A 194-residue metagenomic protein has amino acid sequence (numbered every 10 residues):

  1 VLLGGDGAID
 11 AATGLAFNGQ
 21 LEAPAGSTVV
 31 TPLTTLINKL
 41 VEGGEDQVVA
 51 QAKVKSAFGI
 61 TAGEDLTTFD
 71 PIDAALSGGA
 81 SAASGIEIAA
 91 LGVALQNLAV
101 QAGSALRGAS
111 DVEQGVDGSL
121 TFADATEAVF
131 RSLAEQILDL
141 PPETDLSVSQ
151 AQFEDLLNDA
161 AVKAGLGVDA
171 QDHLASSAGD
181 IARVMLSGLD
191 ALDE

Functional and structural regions predicted by a protein language model:
V1-E194: Feature for extracytoplasmic/surface-facing segments of secreted or surface-associated proteins, emphasizing
